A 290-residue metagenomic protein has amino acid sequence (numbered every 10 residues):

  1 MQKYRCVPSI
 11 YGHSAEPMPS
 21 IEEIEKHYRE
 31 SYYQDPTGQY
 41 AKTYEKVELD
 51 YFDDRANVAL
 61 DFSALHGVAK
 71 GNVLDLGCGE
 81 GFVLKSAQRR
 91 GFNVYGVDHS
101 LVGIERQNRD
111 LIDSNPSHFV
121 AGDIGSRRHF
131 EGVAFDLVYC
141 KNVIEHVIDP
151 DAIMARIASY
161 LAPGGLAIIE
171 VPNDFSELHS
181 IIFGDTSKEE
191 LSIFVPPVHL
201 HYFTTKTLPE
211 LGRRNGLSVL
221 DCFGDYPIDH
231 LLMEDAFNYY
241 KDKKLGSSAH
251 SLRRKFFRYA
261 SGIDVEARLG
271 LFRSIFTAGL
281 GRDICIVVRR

Functional and structural regions predicted by a protein language model:
M1-V133, L137-K141, D151-M154, G224 (+4 more regions): Conserved N-terminal segment of class I S-adenosyl-L-methionine
V68, I148, A162: Short conserved AdoMet
G71, G164-G165: Surface-exposed loop/turn positions
F92, S117, G165, L217-S218: A structural micro-motif
C140, I148-R156, L166-I286: S-adenosyl-L-methionine-dependent methyltransferase catalytic module, highlighting the catalytic core
V288-R290: C-terminal beta-strand of the catalytic ATP-binding
